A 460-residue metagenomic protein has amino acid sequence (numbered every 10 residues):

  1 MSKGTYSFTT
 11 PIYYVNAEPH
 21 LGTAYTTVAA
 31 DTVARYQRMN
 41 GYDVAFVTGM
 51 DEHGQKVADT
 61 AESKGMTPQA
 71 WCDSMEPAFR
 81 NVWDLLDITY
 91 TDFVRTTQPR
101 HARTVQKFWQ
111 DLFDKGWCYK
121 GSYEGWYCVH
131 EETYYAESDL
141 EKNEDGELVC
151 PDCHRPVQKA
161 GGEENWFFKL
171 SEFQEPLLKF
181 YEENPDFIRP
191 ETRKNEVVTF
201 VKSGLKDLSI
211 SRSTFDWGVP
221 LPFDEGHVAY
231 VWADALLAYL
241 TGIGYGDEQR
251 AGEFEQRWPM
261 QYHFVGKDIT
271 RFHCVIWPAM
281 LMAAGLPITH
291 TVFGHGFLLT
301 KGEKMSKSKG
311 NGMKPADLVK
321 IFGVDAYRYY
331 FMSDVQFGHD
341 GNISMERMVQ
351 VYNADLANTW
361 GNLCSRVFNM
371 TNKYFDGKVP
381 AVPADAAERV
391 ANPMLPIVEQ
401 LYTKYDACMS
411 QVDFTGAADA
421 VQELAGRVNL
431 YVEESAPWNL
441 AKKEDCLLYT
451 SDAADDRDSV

Functional and structural regions predicted by a protein language model:
S2-T48, R95, R100-T104, D152-K373 (+1 more regions): Structured secondary-structure scaffolds
T60-D73: A charged helix-plus-loop insertion that forms the helical arch/lid used to bind and gate nucleic-acid substrates
F79-T89: A glycine-rich helix N-cap at a beta->alpha junction
R100-G116: Feature captures the FAD/FMN-dependent oxidoreductase FAD-binding
W117-S171: Cys/His-rich short segments
Y374, L401-D406: Long, amphipathic alpha-helical stalk/connector segments used for oligomerization, subunit docking, or mechanical
S435-D445: Generic long, charged, amphipathic alpha-helical segments
Y449-D456: Conserved small/polar residues in nucleotide/adenosyl-binding loops
